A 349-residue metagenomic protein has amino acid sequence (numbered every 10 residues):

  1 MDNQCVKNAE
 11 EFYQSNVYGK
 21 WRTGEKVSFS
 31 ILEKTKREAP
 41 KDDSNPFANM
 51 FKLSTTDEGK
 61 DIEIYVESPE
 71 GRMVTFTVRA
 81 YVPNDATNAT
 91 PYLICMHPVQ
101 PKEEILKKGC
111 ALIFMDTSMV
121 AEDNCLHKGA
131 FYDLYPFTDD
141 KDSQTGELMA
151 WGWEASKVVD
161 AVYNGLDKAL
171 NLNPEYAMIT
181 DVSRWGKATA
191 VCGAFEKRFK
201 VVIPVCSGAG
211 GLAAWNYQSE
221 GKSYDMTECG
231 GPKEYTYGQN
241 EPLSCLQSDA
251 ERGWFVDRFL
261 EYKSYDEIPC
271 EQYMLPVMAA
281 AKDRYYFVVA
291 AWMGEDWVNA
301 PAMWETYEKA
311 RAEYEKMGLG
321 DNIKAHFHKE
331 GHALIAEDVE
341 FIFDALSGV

Functional and structural regions predicted by a protein language model:
M1-V82: Non-catalytic accessory segments flanking enzyme active sites
T77-A80, N88-P98: Short beta-strand element of the alpha/beta-hydrolase
C95-L166, G208-Y217: Cap/lid segment of the alpha/beta-hydrolase catalytic domain
A155, G186-K197: Short glycine-enriched nucleophile-adjacent loop and the immediately C-terminal alpha-helix near the catalytic center
L170-S183: Alpha/beta-hydrolase fold nucleophile elbow
P204-V277, N299-T306, E315-L319: Mobile cap/lid helix-loop segments that gate and shape the active-site cleft of serine hydrolases
K282, F287-A300: Conserved strand-to-loop "acid loop" that flanks and positions the catalytic carboxylate
E308-V349: C-terminal catalytic histidine-bearing segment of alpha/beta-hydrolase fold enzymes
